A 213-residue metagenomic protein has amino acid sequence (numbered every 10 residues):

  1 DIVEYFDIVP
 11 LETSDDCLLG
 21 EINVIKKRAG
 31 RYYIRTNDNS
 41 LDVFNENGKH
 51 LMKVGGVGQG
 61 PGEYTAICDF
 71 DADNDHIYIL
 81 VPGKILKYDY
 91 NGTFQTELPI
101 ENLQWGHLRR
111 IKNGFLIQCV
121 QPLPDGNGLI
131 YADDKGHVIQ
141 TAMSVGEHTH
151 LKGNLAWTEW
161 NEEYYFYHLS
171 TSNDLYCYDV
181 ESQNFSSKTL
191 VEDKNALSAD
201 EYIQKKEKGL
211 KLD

Functional and structural regions predicted by a protein language model:
D1-D213: Eukaryotic scaffold repeat domains enriched in small/polar residues
